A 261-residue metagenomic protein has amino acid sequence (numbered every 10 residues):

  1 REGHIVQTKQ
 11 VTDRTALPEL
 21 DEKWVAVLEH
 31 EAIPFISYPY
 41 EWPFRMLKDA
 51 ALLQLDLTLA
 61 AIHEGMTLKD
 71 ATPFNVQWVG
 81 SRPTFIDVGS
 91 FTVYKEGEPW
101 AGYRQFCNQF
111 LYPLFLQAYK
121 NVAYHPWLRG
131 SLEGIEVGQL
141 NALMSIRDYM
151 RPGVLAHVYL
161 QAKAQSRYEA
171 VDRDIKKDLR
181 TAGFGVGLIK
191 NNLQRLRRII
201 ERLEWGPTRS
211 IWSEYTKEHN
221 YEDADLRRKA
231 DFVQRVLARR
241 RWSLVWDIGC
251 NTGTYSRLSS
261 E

Functional and structural regions predicted by a protein language model:
R1-Q7: N-terminal accessory interaction module
I5, P43-K69, P113, Q117: Conserved kinase catalytic-core helix
K9-A50: Conserved structural core of kinase catalytic domains
T67, T72-A118: Catalytic activation segment of kinase domains across protein kinase-like and atypical kinase folds
R104-E204: N-terminal auxiliary segments of SAM/dcSAM-dependent transferases
I200-L203, K217-F232: Conserved SAM-binding loop and adjacent beta-strand
R241-N251: Conserved class I S-adenosyl-L-methionine
T252-S260: Conserved SAM-binding loop of SAM-dependent methyltransferases across substrates and taxa, primarily the Class I
